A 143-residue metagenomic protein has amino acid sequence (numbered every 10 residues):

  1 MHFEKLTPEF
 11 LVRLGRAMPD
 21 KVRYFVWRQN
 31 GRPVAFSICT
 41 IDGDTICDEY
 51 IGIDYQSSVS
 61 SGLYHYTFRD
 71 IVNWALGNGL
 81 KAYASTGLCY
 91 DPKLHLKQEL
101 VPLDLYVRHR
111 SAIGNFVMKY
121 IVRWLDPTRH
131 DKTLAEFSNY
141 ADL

Functional and structural regions predicted by a protein language model:
M1-V59, Y140-L143: A conserved beta-strand-loop-helix scaffold within acyl/acetyltransferase catalytic domains
F10, D70, L88: Short Gly/charged-rich anion-binding patches and loops
R16, D70-G77: Short glycine/serine- and small hydrophobic-enriched flexible loop segments
P19, L63-T67, S85: Short, glycine/acidic-rich beta->alpha junctions
Q29, N78-L143: Active-site/acyl-donor-binding loops of N-acyltransferases
I46, L63-H65, I121: Short, flexible segments with low predicted structural confidence
S58-N73: Conserved acetyl-CoA-binding loop-helix of GNAT-fold acetyltransferases
